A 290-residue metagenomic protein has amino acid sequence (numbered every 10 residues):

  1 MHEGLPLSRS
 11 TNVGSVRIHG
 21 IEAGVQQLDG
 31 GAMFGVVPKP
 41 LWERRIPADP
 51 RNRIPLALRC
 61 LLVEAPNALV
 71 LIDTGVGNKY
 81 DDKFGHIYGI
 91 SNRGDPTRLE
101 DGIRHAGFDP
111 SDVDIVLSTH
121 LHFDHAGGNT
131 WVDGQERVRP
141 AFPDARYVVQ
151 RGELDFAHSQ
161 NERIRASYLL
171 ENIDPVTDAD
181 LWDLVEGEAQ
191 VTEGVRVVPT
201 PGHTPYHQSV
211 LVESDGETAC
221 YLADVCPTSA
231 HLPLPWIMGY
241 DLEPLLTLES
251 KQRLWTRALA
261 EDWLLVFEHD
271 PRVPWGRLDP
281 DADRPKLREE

Functional and structural regions predicted by a protein language model:
S8, S91-F108, D112, G134 (+2 more regions): Metallo-beta-lactamase
S8-R17, E22-H105, S209-D224: Conserved beta-strand hairpin/beta-sheet module of binuclear metal-dependent hydrolase folds, prominently
A23-G24, T74-G77, L121, G152-E153 (+3 more regions): Active-site metal-binding loops of divalent metal-dependent hydrolases
V70-I72, L117, Y147, A219-Y221 (+1 more regions): Residue-level marker for buried hydrophobic side chains located in beta-strands that build the well-ordered beta-sheet
D82-H86, Q160, L232-W236: Short acidic, glycine/proline-rich loop/turn micro-motifs
G89-D101, D215-E290: Cap/insert and terminal regions of metallo-dependent hydrolase folds
V113-D124: Metallo-beta-lactamase
A126-R137, R277-D279: Metal-dependent catalytic neighborhoods of phosphoester/phosphodiester hydrolases
